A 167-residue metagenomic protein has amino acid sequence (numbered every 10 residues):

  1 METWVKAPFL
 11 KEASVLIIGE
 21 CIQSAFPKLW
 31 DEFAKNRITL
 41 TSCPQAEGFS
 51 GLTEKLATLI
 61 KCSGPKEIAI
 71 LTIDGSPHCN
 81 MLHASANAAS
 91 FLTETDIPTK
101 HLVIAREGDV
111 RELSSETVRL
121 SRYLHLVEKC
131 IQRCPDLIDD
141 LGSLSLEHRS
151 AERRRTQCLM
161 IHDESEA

Functional and structural regions predicted by a protein language model:
M1-A167: Iron-sulfur-associated redox domains of electron-transfer enzymes in respiratory and anaerobic energy metabolism
